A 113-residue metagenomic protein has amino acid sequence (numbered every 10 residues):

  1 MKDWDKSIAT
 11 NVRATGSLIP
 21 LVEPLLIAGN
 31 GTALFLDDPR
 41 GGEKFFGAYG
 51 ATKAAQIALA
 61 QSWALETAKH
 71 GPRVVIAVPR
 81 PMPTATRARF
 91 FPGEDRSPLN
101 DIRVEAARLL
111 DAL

Functional and structural regions predicted by a protein language model:
M1-K6, S17, I27-K69, V78-P81 (+1 more regions): Catalytic loop of short-chain dehydrogenase/reductase
S7, A48, E94-P98: Pocket-edge positions in alpha/beta enzyme catalytic cores
L21: Short, conserved SAM-binding segment of the class I
K69-P72, I76-A77, T84, P92-L113: C-terminal helical subdomain
